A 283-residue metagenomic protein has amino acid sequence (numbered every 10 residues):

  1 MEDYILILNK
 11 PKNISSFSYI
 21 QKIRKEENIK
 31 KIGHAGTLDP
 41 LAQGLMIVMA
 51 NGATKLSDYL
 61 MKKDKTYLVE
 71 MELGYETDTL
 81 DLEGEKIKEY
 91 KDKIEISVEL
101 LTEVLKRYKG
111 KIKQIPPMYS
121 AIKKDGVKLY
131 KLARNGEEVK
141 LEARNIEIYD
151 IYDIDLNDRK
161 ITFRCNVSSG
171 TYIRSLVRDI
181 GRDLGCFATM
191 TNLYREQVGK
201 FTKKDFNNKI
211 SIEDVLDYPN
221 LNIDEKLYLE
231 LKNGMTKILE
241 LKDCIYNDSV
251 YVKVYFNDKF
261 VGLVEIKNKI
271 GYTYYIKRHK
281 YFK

Functional and structural regions predicted by a protein language model:
M1-K12, F17-L38, A42-L45, K63 (+3 more regions): Accessory RNA 3′-end/elbow-binding domains used by RNA modification enzymes
I5-P11, M118-I122, G126: ATP-grasp fold ATP-binding core
I23-I29, M46-I47, V139-G170, R174-G185: The conserved catalytic core of RNA pseudouridine synthases
V48, V69, G126, L176 (+2 more regions): Residue-level signal for inorganic ion chemistry
N51-T54, Y75-E76: Short, charged/polar surface micro-motifs in flexible loops or helix N-caps
Y59-K113: Acidic, low-complexity central loop/insert segments
L68, E72, E76-D81, V139-E142 (+2 more regions): Short, acidic (Asp/Glu-rich) active-site segment that either coordinates a divalent metal cofactor
S120, K124-Y149: Extended alpha-helical targeting/anchoring segments, especially N-terminal organellar/secretory targeting helices
